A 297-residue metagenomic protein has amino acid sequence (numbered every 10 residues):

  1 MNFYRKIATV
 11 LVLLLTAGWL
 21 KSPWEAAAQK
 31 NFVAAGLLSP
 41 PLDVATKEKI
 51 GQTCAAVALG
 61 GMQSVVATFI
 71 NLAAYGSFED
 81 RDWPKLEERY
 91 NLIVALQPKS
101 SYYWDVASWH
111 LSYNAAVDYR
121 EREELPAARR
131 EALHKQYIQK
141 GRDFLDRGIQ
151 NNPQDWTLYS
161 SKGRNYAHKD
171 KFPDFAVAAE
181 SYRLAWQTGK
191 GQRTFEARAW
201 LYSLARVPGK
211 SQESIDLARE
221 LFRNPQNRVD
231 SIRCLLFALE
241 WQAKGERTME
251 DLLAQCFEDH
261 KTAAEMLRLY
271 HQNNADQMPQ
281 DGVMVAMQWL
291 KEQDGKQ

Functional and structural regions predicted by a protein language model:
R5-P23: Hydrophobic membrane-insertion alpha-helices, especially the h-region of bacterial N-terminal signal peptides
P23-D155, S160-Q187, R198-L204, Q212-D216: Short coil/linker segments at helix-helix boundaries
V207: Active-site or metal-binding loop neighborhoods of secreted/extracellular toxin and effector enzymes
S211-Q297: Terminal, low-structured helical/coil segments at or just beyond the last alpha-helical repeat
